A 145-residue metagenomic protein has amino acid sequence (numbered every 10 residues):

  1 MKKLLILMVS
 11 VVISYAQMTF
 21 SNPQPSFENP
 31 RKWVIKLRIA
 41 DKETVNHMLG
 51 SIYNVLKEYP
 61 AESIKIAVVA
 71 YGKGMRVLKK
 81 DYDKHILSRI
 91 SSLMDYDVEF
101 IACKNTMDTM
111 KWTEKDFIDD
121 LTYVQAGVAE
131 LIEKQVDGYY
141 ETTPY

Functional and structural regions predicted by a protein language model:
L4-V12: Sec-dependent N-terminal signal peptides
Q17-Y145: Secreted/extracellular ectodomain signature
